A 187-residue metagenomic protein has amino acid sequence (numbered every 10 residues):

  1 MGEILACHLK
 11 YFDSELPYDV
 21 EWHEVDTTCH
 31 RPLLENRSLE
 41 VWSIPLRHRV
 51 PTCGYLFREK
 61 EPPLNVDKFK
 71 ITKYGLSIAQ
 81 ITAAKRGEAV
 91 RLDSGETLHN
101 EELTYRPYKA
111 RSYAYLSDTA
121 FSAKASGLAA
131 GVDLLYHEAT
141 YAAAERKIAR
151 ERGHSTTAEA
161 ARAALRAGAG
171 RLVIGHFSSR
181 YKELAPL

Functional and structural regions predicted by a protein language model:
M1, K10-S14, I71-K73, K124-A125 (+2 more regions): Pre-active-site segment of Zn-dependent metallo-hydrolases
M1, L46-H48, D118, G153 (+1 more regions): Short beta->alpha junction loops/turns
M1-V25: Active-site HxH/HxHxD metal-binding segment of metal-dependent hydrolases
G2-I4, C29-R31, V50-T52: Short, well-ordered, mixed-charge alpha-helical segments that flank or form enzyme active sites
D19-E21, E40, R171: Conserved beta-strand segments of alpha/beta enzyme cores
H23-T27, I44-L46: Conserved beta-strand termini and adjacent loop/short-helix elements that scaffold enzyme active sites in alpha/beta
V25-C29, L34, S122-L187: Binuclear metal-ion centers of metallo-dependent hydrolases, dominated by the metallo-beta-lactamase
L34-Y115, T119-G127, L134: Active-site-proximal loop/helix segment associated with metal-binding centers of metalloenzymes
